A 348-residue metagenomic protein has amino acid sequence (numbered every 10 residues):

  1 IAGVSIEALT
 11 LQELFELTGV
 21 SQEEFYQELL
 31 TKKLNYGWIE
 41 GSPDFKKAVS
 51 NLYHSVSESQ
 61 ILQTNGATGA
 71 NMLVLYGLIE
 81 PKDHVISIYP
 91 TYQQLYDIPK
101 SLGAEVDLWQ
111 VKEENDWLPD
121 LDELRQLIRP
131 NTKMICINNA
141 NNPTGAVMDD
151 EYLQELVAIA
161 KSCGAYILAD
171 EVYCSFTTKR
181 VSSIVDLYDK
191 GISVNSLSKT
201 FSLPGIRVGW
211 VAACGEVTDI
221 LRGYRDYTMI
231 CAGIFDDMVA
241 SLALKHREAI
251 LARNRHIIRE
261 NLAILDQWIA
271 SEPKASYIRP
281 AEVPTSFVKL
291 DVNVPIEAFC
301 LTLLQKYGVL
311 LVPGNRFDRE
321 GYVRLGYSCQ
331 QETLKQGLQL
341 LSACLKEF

Functional and structural regions predicted by a protein language model:
A2-G66, F348: N-terminal small-domain helix-loop-helix segment of the aminotransferase-like
Q22-E23, N51, G77-I137, A158: PLP-dependent aminotransferase-like
S55, Q126, N293-V294, T302-L311 (+1 more regions): PLP-dependent enzyme catalytic core of the Aspartate aminotransferase-like
D83, A104, S162-A165, D189: A short helix->loop->beta-strand "cap" motif at the edges of active sites that frequently abuts
L102, S162-C163, E272, Y307 (+1 more regions): Helix C-cap/helix->beta junction micro-motif
K112-T178: Active-site phosphate-binding strand-loop segment of PLP-dependent enzymes
D189-R259, A263-W268, Q339: Conserved core segment of the aminotransferase class I/II
S241, I257-D266, Y277-L290, G321: Conserved glycine-rich beta-strand-loop-beta hairpin in the small C-terminal domain of fold type I
